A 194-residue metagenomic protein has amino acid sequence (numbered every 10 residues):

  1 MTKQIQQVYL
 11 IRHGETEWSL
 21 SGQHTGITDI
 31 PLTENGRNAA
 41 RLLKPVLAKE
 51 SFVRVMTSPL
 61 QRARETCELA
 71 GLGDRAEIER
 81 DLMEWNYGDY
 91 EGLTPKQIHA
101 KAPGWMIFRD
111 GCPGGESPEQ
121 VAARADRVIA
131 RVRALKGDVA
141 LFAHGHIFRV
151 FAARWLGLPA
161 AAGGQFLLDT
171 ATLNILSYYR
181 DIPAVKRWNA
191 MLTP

Functional and structural regions predicted by a protein language model:
M1-Q6, E79, E84-Q97, A153-P194: Acidic, low-complexity terminal tails and accessory targeting/binding regions of phosphate-metabolizing enzymes
K3, R41-A102, M106: Phosphate-coordination/substrate-recognition cap region in phosphate-metabolizing enzymes
V8, K136-F142: Residue-level preference for the first positions of well-ordered beta-strands
V8-T66, G114-D126: Loop-to-helix element that buttresses phosphate recognition and phosphoryl-transfer chemistry
T16, I147-F148: Short active-site segment of divalent metal-dependent hydrolases/proteases that encodes the spacing between
A48-S51, V132-G137: Glycine-rich phosphate-binding loop signature in dinucleotide/nucleotide-binding domains
L69, V150, R154: Active-site signature of alpha/beta-hydrolase-fold catalytic machinery across serine- and Asp/Cys-nucleophile hydrolases
A100-Q120: Short glycine/proline- and acidic residue-enriched helix-loop micro-motifs that form flexible lids or anion-recognition
